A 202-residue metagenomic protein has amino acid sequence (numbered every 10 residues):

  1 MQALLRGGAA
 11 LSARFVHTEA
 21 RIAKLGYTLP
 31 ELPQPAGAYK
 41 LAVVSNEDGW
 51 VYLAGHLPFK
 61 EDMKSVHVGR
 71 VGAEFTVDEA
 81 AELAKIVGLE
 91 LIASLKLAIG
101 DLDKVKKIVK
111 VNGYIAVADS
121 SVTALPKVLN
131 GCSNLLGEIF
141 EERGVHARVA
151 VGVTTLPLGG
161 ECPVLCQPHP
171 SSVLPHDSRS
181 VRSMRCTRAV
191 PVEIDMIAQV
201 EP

Functional and structural regions predicted by a protein language model:
Q2-P202: Short, polar/acidic, helix-capping and beta-turn segments at strand->helix junctions that line the mouths
